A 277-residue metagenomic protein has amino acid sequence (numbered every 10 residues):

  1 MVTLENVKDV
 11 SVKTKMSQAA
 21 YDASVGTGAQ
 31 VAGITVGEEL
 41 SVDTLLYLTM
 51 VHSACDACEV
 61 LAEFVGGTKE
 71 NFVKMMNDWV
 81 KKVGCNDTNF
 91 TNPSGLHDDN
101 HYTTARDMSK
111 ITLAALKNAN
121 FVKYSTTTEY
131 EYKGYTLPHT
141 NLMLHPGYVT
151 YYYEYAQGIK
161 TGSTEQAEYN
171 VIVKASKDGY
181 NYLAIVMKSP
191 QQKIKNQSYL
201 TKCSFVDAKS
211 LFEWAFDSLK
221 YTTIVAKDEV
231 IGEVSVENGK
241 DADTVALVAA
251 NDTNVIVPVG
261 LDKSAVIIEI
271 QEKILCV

Functional and structural regions predicted by a protein language model:
M1-R106, L113-A119: Active-site-adjacent loops and short helices of periplasmic peptidoglycan-processing enzymes
C85-N86, D99-Y102, R106-V277: Domain-terminus/edge residues, biased toward the C-terminal soluble/receptor-binding domains of extracytoplasmic
